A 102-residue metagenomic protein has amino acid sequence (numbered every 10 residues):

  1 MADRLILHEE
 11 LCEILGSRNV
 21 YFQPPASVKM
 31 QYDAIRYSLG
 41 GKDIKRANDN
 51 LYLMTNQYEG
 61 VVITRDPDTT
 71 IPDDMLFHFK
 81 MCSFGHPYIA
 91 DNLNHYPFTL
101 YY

Functional and structural regions predicted by a protein language model:
M1-K45, N50: Small/polar-rich, solvent-exposed N-terminal microdomains that initiate assembly or binding
E9, Q57-C82: Short cationic/low-complexity microdomains
N19-Y21, T69, P97: Signature of extracytoplasmic/envelope-associated structural regions
A26-S27, K42, I63, D68 (+2 more regions): Short linear sequence elements within intrinsically disordered, low-complexity coil regions
K29, N50-T55, A90-N94: A generic structural micro-feature
Y37-L39, Y52-M54, M75-F79: General N-terminal targeting signals
M54-D66, N94-Y102: Oligomerization/assembly interface segments of phage tail-like spikes and tubes
D73-Y102: Acidic-leaning, charged glycine-interspersed low-complexity segments
